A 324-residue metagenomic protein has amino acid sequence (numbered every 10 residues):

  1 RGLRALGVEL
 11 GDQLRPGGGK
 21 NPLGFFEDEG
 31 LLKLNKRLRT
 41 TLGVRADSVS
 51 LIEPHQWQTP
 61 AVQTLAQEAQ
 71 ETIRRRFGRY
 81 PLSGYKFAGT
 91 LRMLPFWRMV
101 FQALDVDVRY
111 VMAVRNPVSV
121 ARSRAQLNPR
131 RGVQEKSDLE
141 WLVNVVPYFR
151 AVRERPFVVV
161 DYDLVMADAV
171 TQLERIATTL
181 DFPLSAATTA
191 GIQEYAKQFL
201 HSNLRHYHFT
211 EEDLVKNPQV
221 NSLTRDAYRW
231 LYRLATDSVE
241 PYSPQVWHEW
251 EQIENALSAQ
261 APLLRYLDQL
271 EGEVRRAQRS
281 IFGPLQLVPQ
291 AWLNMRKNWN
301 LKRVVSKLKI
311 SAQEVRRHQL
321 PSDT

Functional and structural regions predicted by a protein language model:
R1-L65, G272, R276, G283-Q290 (+4 more regions): PAPS-dependent sulfotransferase catalytic core
L6-G11, T41, L104, V120 (+4 more regions): Phosphate/oxyanion-binding loops and surfaces in catalytic or ligand/nucleic-acid-binding neighborhoods
G18-G19, N116, G191-I192: Positions that flank functional sites
P22-D28, Q172, K197-F199: Short secondary-structure transition/capping segments
N35-L38, R130-L139, H206-V215: A polyampholytic, Gly/Pro-enriched intrinsically disordered region
V44-E68, S202, V220-A235: Electropositive, surface-exposed helix/loop patches at the edges of structured domains that serve as adaptable
Q67-A186: PAPS-dependent sulfotransferase catalytic domain
F149, T178, F182-T324: PAPS-dependent sulfotransferases, especially Golgi type II membrane carbohydrate sulfotransferases
